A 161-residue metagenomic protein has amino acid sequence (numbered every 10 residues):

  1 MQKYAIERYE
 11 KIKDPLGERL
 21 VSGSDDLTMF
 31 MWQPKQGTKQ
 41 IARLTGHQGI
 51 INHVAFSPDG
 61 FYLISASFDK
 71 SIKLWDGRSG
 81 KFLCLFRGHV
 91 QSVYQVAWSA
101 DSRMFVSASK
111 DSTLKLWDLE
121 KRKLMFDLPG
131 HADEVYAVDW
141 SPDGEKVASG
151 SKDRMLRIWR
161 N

Functional and structural regions predicted by a protein language model:
A5-I6, L44-I51, F86-V93, L128-V135: WD40/WD-repeat beta-propeller blade N-cap
L16-E18, D59-F61, D101-R103, D143-E145: Short coil/turn segments that connect the beta-strands within blades of beta-propeller domains
G23-D26, S65-D69, S107-D111, S149-D153: Conserved strand-to-loop turn within each blade of WD40 beta-propeller repeats
L27-F30, Q48, K70-S71, V90 (+3 more regions): A conserved positional marker within WD40/Gbeta-like beta-propeller blades
M29-Q33, I72-W75, L114-W117, V138 (+1 more regions): WD40-repeat beta-propellers
P34-G37, G77-S79, L119-R122: Short loop/turn segments that connect beta-strands within beta-propeller blades
K39-A42, K81-C84, K123-F126: A structural motif specific to WD40 beta-propellers
